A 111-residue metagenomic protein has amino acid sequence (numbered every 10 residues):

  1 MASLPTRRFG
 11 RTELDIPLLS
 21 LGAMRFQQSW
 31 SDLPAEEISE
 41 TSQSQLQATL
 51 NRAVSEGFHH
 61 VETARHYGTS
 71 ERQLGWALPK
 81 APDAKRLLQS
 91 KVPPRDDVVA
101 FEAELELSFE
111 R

Functional and structural regions predicted by a protein language model:
M1-R86: N-terminal binding-site loop/beta-alpha segment at the start of enzyme catalytic domains that lines or forms
Q45, D97-A103: Glycine-rich anion/phosphate-binding loops
A84-D97: A short, structured active-site edge motif that brings together acidic residues
E102-R111: CE4/NodB-like, metal-dependent polysaccharide N-deacetylase domain that modifies extracellular/periplasmic N-acetylated
